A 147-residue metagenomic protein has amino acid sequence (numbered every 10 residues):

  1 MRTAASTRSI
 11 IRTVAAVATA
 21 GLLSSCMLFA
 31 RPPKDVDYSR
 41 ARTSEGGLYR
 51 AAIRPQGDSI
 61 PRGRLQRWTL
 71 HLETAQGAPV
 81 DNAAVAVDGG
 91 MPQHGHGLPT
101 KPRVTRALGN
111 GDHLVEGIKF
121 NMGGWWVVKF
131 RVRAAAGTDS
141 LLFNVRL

Functional and structural regions predicted by a protein language model:
M1-C26: Sec-dependent bacterial lipoprotein signal peptides
S25-L147: Intrinsically disordered, low-complexity terminal tails/loops enriched in metal-binding residues
